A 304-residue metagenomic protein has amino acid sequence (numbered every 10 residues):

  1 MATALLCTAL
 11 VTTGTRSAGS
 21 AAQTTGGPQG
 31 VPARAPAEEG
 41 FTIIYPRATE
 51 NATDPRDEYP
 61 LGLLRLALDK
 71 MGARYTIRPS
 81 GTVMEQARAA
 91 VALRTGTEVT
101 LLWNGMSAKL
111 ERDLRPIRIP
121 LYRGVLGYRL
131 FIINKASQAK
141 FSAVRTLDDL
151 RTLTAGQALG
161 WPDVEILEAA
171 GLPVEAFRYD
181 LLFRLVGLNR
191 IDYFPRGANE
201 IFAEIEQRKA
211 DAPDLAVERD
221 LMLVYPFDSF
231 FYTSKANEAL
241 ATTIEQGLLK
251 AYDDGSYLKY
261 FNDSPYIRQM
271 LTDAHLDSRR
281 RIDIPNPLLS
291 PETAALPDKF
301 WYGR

Functional and structural regions predicted by a protein language model:
G30-D113, I244: Extracytoplasmic small-molecule ligand-binding "clamshell" domains of the periplasmic binding protein/Venus flytrap
R47, G124-L130, E206-E245, I267-P291 (+1 more regions): Periplasmic-binding protein-like
T53-D69, F131-G171, L182-F183: Bilobed "Venus flytrap"/periplasmic-binding protein-like clamshell domains and structurally analogous long
L61-M71, K135-Q138, P226-Q269: Extended ligand-binding regions for polar small-molecule ligands
T82-L150: Acidic, polar ligand-binding/catalytic clefts
T82-T100, A169-A170, D180-N199: Short helices/loops that flank or line small-molecule/ion binding pockets
A92-R94, L101-D113, F194-D214: A ligand-binding cleft/hinge motif common to bilobed small-molecule-binding domains
A158, P162-A169, L248-R304: Ligand-binding clefts/hinges and TM-proximal coupling segments of bilobed small-molecule sensing domains
